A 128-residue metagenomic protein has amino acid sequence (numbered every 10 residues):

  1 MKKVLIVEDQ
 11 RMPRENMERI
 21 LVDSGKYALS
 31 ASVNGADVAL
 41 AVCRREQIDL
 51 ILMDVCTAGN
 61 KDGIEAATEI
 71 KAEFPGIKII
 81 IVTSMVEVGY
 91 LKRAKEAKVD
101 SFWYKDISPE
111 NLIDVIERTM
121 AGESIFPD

Functional and structural regions predicted by a protein language model:
E8: Conserved acidic carboxylate
R11-A31: Two-component/phosphorelay signaling modules centered on CheY-like receiver
S32-L50: Acidic, metal-coordinating helix/loop segments flanking the phosphotransfer/catalytic sites of two-component signaling
A41, I64-G76, E96: Short amphipathic alpha-helix used as the core "switch/output" element in two-component signaling
D54-A67: Conserved phosphotransfer microenvironments
G89, I107-I116, M120, S124: C-terminal output helix
A94-D100: As written
